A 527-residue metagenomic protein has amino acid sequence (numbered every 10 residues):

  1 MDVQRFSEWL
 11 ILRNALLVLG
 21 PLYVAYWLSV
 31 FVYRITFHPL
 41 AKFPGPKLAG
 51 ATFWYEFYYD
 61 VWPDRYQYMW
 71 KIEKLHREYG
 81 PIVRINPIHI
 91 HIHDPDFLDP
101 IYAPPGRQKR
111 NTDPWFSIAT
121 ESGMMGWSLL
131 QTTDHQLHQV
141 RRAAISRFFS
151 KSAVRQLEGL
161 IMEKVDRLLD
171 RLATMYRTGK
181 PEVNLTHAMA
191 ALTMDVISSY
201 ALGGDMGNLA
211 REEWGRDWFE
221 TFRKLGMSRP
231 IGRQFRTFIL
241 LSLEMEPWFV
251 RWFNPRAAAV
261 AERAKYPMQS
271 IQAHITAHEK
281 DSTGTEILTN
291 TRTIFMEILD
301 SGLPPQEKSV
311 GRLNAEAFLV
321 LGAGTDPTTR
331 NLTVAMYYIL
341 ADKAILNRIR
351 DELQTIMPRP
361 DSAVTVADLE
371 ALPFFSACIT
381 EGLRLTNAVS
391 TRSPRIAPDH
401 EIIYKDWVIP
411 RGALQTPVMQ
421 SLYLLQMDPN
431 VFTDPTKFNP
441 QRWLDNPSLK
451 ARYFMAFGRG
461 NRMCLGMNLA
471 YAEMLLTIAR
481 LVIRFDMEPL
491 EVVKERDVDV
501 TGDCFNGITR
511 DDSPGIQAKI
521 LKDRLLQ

Functional and structural regions predicted by a protein language model:
M1-S7, N506-Q527: C-terminal helix/juxtamembrane-tail motif
D2-V140, R155, M162-R171, L192 (+6 more regions): N-terminal membrane-proximal hinge/A-helix region immediately C-terminal to the signal-anchor transmembrane segment
P44, K343-I345, L444, L449-A451 (+2 more regions): Cytochrome P450 heme-binding "Cys pocket" and the immediately downstream C-terminal segment
D60, D64-M69, S362-K405, P429: Conserved cytochrome P450 K-helix E-x-x-R motif and the immediately C-terminal K′/meander segment
K109-S122, Q156-L332, R348: Cytochrome P450 heme-thiolate monooxygenase catalytic core
E158, M162, D217-K224, T283-R292 (+6 more regions): Cytochrome P450 I-helix active-site segment
P327-L340, T477: Short, small-residue alpha-helix embedded
D399, Q420-P447: Conserved cytochrome P450 K-helix/beta-meander segment immediately N-terminal to the heme-binding cysteine loop
